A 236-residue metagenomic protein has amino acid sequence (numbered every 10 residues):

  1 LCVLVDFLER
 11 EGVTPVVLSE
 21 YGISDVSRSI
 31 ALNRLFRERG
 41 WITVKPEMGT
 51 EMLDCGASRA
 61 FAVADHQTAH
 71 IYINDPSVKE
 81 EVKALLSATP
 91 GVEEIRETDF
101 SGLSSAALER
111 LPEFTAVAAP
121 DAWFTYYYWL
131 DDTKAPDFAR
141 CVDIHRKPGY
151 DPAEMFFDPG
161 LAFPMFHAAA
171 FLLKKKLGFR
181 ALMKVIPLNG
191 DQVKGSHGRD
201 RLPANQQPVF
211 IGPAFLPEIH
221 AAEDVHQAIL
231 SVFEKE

Functional and structural regions predicted by a protein language model:
L1-L4, V225: Alpha-helical packing segments of well-folded alpha/beta enzyme cores
V3-N189: Secreted, luminal/periplasmic, and some membrane-associated catalytic domains that remodel anionic oxygen-ester
I71, A116, V209-I211, I229: A short aromatic-rich beta-strand->coil structural motif
A119, P213-F215: Short, loop-centered acidic/histidine patches that primarily coordinate divalent metals
V185, V193, A222-V225: Long, internal low-complexity/basic segments
Q192-F210: Short glycine/proline-rich, acidic loop/turn segments that cap or connect secondary-structure elements
L216-F233: C-terminal helical/tail subdomains of lipid-metabolizing enzymes
